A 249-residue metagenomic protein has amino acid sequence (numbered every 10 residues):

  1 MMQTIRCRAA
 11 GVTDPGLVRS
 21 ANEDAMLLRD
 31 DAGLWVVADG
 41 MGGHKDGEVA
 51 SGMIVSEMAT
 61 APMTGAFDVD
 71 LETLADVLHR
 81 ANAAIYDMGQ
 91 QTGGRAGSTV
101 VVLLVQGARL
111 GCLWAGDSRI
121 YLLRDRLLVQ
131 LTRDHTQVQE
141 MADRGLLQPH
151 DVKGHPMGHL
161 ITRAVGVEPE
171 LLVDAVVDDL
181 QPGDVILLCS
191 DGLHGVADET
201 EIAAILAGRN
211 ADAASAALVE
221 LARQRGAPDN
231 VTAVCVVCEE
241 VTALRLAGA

Functional and structural regions predicted by a protein language model:
M1-A249: PP2C/PPM-type serine/threonine phosphatase catalytic domain
